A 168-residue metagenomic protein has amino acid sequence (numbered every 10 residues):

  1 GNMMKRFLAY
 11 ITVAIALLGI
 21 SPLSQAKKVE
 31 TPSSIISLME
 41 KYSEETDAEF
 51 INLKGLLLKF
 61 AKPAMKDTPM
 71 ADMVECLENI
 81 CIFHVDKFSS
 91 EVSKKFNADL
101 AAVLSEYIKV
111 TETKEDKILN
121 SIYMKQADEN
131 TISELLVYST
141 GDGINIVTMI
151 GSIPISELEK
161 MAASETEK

Functional and structural regions predicted by a protein language model:
G1-T31: Bacterial Sec-dependent N-terminal signal peptides
V29-S93: Early exported N-terminus immediately downstream of N-terminal targeting peptides
E30, A61-A64, I132-S133, I146-T148 (+1 more regions): Localized chelating/binding microdomains that coordinate divalent metal ions or stabilize phosphate-bearing
I35, G143, V147-K168: C-terminal partner/receptor-binding element of secreted or periplasmic proteins
M73, D116-I118, A163: Compact beta-sheet-dominated domain cores in extracellular/mature segments
I80-I118: Mid-length scaffold segments of soluble, non-membrane domains
E91-K94, Q126, L135, A163-K168: Terminal interaction module
Y123-I155: A short, solvent-exposed beta-edge/loop patch
